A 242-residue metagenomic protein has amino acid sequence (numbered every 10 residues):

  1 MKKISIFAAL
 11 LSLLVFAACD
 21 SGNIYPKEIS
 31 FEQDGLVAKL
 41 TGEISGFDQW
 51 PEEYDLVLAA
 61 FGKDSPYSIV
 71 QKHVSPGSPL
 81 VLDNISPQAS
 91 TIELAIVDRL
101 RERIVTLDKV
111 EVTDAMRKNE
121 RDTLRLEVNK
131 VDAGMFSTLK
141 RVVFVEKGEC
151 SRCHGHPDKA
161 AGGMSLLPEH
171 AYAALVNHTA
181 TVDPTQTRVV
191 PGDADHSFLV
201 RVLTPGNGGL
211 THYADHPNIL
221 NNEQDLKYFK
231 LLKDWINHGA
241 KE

Functional and structural regions predicted by a protein language model:
M1-C19: Sec-dependent bacterial lipoprotein signal peptides
M1-K2, D83-I85: Generic cytosolic/nucleocytoplasmic N-terminal low-complexity/intrinsically disordered segments
C19-A38, I44, D48-I69, V74 (+1 more regions): Aromatic- and Gly/Pro-enriched helix-to-coil junctions and flexible linker segments
S78-L80: Short strand-edge motifs at loop-to-beta-strand transitions and within beta-strands of extracellular beta-rich domains
